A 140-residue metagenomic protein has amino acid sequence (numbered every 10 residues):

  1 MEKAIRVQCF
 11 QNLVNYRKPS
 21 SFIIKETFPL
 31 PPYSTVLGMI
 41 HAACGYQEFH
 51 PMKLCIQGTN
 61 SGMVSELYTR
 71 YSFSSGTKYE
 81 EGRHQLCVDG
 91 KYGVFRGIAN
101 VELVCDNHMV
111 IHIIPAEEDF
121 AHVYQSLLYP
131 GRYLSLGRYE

Functional and structural regions predicted by a protein language model:
M1, E48, L103-C105: Solvent-exposed loop and beta-edge segments used for protein-protein assembly and interaction
M1-S21: N-terminal, Lys/Arg- and Ser/Thr-rich interaction peptides
A4, P51-K53, D106-H108: Extracellular structured ligand-interaction cores
Q8, Q47, I111: Internal, well-ordered alpha/beta segment that forms a basic, Gly-enriched binding/recognition surface
C9-Q11, G58, I113-P115: Short, structured patches in soluble enzyme cores that scaffold and shape functional sites
V14-N15, Y46-H50, D119-A121: Primarily extracytoplasmic ectodomains and periplasmic/lumenal surface modules that are beta-strand-rich
P19-C87: Glycine/small-residue-rich interface belts in oligomeric ring/scaffold proteins and their assembly partners
M63-E140: Internal, well-folded beta-alpha domain core
